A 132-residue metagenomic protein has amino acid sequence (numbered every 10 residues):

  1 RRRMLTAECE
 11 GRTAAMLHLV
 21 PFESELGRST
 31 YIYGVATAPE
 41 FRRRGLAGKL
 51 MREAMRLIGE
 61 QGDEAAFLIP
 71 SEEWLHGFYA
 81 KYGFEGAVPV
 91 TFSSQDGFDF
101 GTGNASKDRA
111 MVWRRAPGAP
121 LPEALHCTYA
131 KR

Functional and structural regions predicted by a protein language model:
R1-A36: A conserved beta-strand-loop-helix scaffold within acyl/acetyltransferase catalytic domains
F22-S24, E40, E73-L75: Short coil/turn motifs at secondary-structure junctions
T37, R43-R56: Conserved acetyl-CoA-binding loop-helix of GNAT-fold acetyltransferases
M51, E73-L75, F92-G97: Short glycine/proline-centered loop/turn elements that form peptide/ligand docking sites
I58-S71: Conserved GNAT acetyl-CoA-binding A-motif
Q61, S94-R132: Intrinsically disordered, low-complexity, positively biased terminal segments
A80-P89: Conserved acetyl-CoA-binding loop of GNAT-fold acetyltransferases
